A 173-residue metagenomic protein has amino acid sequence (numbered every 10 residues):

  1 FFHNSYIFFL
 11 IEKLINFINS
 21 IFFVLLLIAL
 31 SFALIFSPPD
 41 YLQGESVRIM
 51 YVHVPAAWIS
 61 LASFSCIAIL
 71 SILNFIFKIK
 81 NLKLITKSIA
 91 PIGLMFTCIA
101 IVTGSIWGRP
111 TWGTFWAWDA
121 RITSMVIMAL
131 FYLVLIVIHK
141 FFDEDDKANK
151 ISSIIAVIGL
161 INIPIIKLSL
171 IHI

Functional and structural regions predicted by a protein language model:
Y6-F22: N-terminal membrane topogenic signal
L25-Y41: Alpha-helical transmembrane segments of multi-pass membrane proteins
G44-Y51, P110-M125, A148-S152: Non-cytosolic membrane-interface motifs at loop->transmembrane helix junctions
A56-L70, I127-H139: Hydrophobic cores of alpha-helical transmembrane segments in multi-pass inner/ER membrane proteins, independent
I76-S88, F142-N149: Membrane-interface helix-boundary motifs at transmembrane edges
M95-V137: Membrane-interface helix-loop-helix modules in multi-pass inner-membrane proteins
S152-L168: Hydrophobic alpha-helical membrane-insertion segments
I171-I173: Conserved small/polar residues in nucleotide/adenosyl-binding loops
